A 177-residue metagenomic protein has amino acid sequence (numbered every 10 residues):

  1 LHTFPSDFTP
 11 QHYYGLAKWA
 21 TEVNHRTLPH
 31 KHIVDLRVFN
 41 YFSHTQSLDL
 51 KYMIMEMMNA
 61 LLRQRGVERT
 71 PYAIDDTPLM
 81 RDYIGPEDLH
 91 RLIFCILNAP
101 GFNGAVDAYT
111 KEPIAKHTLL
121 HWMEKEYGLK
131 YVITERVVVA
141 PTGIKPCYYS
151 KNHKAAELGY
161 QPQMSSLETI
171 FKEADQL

Functional and structural regions predicted by a protein language model:
L1-Q11, F39-T45: Active-site segment of SDR-like NAD(P)-dependent oxidoreductases
L1-T3, H12, Y52, A115 (+1 more regions): Secondary-structure junction/capping motif
P5-D7, Q11, I33, I133 (+1 more regions): Generic hydrophobic-segment detector
D7-P10, P29, T77, N103: Alpha-helical hydrophobic/aromatic positions enriched in membrane-embedded helices and signal peptides
Y13, A17: Active-site helix of classical SDR
W19, V23-R81, P86-H90, M123: NAD(P)-dependent short-chain dehydrogenase/reductase
L62-L177: C-terminal substrate-binding subdomain of Rossmann-fold SDR/epimerase-dehydratase oxidoreductases
